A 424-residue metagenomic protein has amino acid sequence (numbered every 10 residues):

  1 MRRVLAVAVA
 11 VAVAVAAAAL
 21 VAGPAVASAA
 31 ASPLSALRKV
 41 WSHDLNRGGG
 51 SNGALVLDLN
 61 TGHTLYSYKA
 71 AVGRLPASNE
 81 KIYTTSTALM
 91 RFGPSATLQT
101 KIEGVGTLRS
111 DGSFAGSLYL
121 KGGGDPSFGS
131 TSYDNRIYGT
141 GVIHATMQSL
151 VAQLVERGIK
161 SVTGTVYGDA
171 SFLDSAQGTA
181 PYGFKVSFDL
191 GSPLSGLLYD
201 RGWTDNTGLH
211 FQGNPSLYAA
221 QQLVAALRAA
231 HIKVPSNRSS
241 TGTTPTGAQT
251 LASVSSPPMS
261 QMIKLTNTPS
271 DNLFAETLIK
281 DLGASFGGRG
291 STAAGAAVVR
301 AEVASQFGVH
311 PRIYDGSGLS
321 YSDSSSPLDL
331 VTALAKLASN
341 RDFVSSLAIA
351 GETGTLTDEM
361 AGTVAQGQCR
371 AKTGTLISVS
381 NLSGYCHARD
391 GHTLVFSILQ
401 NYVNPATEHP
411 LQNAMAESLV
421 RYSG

Functional and structural regions predicted by a protein language model:
M1-A29: Secretory targeting and sorting signals
A25-G73, Q99, H144, S149-I159: Beta-lactamase-like hydrolase cores
H43, L65-S67, G283-G424: Small-residue-rich helix-loop
G49-S51, K69-A71, A77-E80, S95-T97 (+9 more regions): Extracytoplasmic
S51-G53, T64, D111-S195, G202 (+3 more regions): Mid-domain, small-residue-enriched loop/turn segments at the edges of structured enzyme/sensor domains
G62, P76-P94, V166, L197 (+3 more regions): Active-site SXXK
M90-G106, H231, P235-S240, R341-S345: Short, well-structured active-site flanking segments
W203-R341: A small/polar active-site loop signature that marks catalytic segments
